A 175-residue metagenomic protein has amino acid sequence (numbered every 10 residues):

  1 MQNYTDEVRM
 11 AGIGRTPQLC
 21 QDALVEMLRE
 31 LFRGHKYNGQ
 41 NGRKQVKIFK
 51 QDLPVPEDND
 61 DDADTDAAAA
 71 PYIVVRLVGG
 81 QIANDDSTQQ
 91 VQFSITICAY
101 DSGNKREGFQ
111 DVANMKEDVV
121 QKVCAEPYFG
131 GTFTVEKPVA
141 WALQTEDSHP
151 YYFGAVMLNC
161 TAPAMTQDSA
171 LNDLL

Functional and structural regions predicted by a protein language model:
M1-D85, L171-L175: Small/polar-rich, solvent-exposed N-terminal microdomains that initiate assembly or binding
L28, N38-Q40, A99-D101, K116-E117 (+1 more regions): Localized chelating/binding microdomains that coordinate divalent metal ions or stabilize phosphate-bearing
A70-Y72, Q90-S94, F153-M157: Broad gene-expression machinery/nucleic-acid interaction feature
R76-V78, S94-C98, M157-T161: Residue-level recognition of well-ordered beta-strand positions that form the cores of beta-sheet-rich folds across
I82-T88, D147-H149: Short, solvent-exposed beta-strand/turn "edge" segments of beta-rich domains on protein surfaces
Q89-Q90, V112: Short coil-to-beta strand junction motifs in C2/discoidin
Q90-K105: Short acidic, glycine/tyrosine-flanked loop/strand segments centered on an H-E-D-like triad
Q110-L175: Acidic-leaning, charged glycine-interspersed low-complexity segments
